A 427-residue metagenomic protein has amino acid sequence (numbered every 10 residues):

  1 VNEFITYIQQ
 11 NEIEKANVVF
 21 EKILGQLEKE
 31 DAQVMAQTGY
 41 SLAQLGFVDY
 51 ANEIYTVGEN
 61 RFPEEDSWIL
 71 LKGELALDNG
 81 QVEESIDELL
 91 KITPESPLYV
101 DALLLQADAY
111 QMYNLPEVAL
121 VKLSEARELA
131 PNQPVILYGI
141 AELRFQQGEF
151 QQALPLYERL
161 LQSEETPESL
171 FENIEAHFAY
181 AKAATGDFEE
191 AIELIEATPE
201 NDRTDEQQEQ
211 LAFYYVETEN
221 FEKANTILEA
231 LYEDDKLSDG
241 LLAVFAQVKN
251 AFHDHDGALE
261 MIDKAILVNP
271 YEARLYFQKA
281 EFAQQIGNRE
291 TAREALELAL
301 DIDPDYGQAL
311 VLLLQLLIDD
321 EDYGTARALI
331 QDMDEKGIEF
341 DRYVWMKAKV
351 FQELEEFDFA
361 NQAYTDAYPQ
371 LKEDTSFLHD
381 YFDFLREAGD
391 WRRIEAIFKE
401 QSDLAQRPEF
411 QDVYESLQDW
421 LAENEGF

Functional and structural regions predicted by a protein language model:
V1-F427: Alpha-solenoid helical repeat scaffolds
